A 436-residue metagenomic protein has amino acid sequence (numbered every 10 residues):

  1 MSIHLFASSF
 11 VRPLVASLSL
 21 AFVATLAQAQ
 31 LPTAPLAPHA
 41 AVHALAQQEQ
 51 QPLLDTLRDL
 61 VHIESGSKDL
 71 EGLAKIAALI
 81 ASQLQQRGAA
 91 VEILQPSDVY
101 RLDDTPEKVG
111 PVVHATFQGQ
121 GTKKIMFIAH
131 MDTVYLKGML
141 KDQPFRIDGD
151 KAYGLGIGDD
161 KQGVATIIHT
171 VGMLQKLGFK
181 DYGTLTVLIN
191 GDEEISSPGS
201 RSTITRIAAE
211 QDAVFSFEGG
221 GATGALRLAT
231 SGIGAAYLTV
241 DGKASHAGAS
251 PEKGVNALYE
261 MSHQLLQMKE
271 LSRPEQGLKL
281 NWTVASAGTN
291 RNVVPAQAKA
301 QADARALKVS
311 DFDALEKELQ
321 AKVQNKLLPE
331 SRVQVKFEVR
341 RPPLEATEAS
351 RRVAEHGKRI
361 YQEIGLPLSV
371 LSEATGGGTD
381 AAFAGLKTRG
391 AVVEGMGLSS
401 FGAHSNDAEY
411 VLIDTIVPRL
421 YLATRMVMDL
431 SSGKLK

Functional and structural regions predicted by a protein language model:
S2-V15: Bacterial N-terminal signal peptides that target proteins for export
P13-T25: Bacterial N-terminal signal peptides
Q30-H39, S65, Q83, G88 (+4 more regions): Metal-dependent amide/peptide-bond hydrolase catalytic core, centered on the "pita-bread" metallohydrolase fold
L31-L155, K176-L177, D181: Acidic/His- and Gly-rich active-site-bordering loop/insert found across diverse amide/peptide-bond hydrolases
K108-G110, E210, S231-I233, P295-Q297: Short, solvent-exposed loop/turn segments at the edges of secondary structure
Y135, K141-F145, K151-L185, L386 (+2 more regions): A structural preference for long, well-packed, hydrophobic secondary-structure segments
Q143-I157, G242-A244, G365, H404-S405: Glycine/charged-rich beta-loop-alpha catalytic/anionic-binding loops adjacent to active sites
G156-I233, R273, S431, L435-K436: Acidic/histidine-rich catalytic neighborhood of metal-dependent amide-processing enzymes
